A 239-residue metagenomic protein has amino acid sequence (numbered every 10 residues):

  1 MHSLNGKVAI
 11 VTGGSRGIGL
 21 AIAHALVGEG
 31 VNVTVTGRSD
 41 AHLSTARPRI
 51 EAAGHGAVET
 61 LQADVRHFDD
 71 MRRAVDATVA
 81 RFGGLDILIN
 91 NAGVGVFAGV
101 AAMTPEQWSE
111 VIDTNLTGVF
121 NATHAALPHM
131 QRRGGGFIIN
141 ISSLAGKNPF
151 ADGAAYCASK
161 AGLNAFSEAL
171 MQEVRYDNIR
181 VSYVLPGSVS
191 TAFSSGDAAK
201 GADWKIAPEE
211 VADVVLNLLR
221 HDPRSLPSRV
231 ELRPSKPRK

Functional and structural regions predicted by a protein language model:
V8, S15-G17: Conserved glycine-rich cofactor-binding loop
E29-T45: Conserved glycine-rich Rossmann-like NAD(P)H-binding loop of the short-chain dehydrogenase/reductase
A41, Q62-A74, P105: The beta1-alpha1 cofactor-binding region of Rossmann-like NAD(H)/NADP(H)-dependent oxidoreductases
G99-V100, Q107-I112: Substrate-binding pocket helix/loop in short-chain dehydrogenase/reductase
T123, S159: Active-site helix of classical SDR
S143: Residue(s) in the substrate-gating loop at a strand-loop-helix junction that position the organic substrate next
Y176-I179, Y183-V184, T191, K200-K239: C-terminal helical subdomain
